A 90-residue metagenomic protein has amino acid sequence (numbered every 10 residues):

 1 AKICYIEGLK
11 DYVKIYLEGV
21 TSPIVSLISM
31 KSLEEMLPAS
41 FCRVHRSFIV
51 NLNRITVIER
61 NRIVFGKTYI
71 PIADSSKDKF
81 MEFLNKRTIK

Functional and structural regions predicted by a protein language model:
A1-I72: Conserved binding/recognition cores within well-folded domains
L84-K90: Short, charged, intrinsically disordered terminal tails
